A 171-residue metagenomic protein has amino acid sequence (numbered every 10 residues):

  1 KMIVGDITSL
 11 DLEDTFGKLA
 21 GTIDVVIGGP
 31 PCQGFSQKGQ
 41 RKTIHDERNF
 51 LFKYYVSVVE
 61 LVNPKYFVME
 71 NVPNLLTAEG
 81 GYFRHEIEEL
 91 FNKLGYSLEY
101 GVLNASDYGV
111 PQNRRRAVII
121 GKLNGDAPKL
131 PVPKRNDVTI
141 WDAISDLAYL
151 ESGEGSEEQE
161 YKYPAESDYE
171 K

Functional and structural regions predicted by a protein language model:
K1-N63, P73-T77, Y82-H85: Core alpha/beta nucleotide-donor-binding catalytic domains of modification enzymes
M2, P30, G39, D46 (+5 more regions): Residue-level signal for pocket-adjacent positions within structured domains
V4, T22, N113-R116, W141: A structure-centric signal for secondary-structure junctions around beta-strands
S9-L12, Q37, D46, N74-A78 (+6 more regions): Generic structural "secondary-structure junction" signal
V26-I27, E60, D107, A127 (+1 more regions): Generic N-terminal simple sequence motifs
P31, F52-V56, L94-S97, P128-L130 (+2 more regions): Short, surface-exposed, polar/charged, turn-prone segments marking secondary-structure boundaries
R48-N113, A117-K122: Conserved Class I SAM-dependent methyltransferase catalytic core
L90, R116-K171: S-adenosyl-L-methionine-dependent DNA methyltransferase catalytic core
